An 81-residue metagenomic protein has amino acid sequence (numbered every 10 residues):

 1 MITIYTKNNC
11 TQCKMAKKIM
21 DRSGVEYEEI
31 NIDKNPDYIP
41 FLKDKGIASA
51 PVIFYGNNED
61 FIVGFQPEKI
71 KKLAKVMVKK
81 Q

Functional and structural regions predicted by a protein language model:
M1-V25: Local sequence-structure signature of Cys/Sec-based thiol-disulfide redox active-site neighborhoods
K7, I47, P67: ATP/adenylate-binding site constellation spanning eukaryotic-like Ser/Thr protein kinases, ABC-transporter
N8, D33-K34, F65: Short beta->alpha linker loops
T11, P36-D37, E68: Short alpha-helical
V25-Y38, S49: Thiol-based oxidoreductase modules, predominantly thioredoxin-like and allied folds used for disulfide exchange
K45-F54: Structural micro-motif
G56-Q81: Non-catalytic, surface beta->alpha helical segment in thiol-disulfide oxidoreductase systems
